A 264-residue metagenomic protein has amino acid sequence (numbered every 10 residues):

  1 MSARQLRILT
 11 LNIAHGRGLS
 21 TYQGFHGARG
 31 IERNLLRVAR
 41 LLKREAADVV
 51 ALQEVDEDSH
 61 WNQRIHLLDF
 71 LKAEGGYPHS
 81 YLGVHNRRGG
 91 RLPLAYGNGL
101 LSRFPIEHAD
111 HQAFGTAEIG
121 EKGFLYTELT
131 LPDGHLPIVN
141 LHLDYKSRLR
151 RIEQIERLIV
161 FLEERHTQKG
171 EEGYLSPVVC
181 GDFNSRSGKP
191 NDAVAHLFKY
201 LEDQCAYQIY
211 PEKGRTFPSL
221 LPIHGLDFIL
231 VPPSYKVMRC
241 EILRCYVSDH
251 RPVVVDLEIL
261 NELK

Functional and structural regions predicted by a protein language model:
M1-E74, H85-R87, E156, L260-K264: N-terminal, active-site-proximal structural segment of metallo-dependent hydrolase catalytic domains
Q5, G30, E54-L136, E241-R244: Structured beta-strand-rich core segments of catalytic domains in phosphoester-bond hydrolases
R7-I13, V38-N62, T127, P137-L141 (+4 more regions): Active-site beta-strand/loop signature of hydrolases that rely on acidic residues for catalysis
A14-T21, H108, G134-L141: Short, basic/glycine-rich phosphate-binding loops at helix/coil junctions that contact nucleotide phosphates
Y22-R29, V55-E57, D110-G115, L141-R151: Surface-exposed cleft-lining segments at the edges of enzyme active sites
G30-R37, Q63, I119-E121, R150-R157 (+3 more regions): Soluble or luminal CAZymes and related metallo-dependent hydrolases
R37-L41, F70, Y126, E153-F161 (+2 more regions): Alpha-helical elements of Rossmann-like donor-binding domains used by nucleotide-donor carbohydrate transfer enzymes
S59-R64, P78-L100, Q168-P177, N184-V247 (+1 more regions): Active site of divalent-metal-dependent phosphoester/diester hydrolases
